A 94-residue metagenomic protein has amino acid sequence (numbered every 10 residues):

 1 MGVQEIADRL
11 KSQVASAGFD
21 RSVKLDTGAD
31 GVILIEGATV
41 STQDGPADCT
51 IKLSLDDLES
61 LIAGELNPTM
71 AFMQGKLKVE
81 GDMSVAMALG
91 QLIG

Functional and structural regions predicted by a protein language model:
M1-G94: Feature captures hydrophobic
